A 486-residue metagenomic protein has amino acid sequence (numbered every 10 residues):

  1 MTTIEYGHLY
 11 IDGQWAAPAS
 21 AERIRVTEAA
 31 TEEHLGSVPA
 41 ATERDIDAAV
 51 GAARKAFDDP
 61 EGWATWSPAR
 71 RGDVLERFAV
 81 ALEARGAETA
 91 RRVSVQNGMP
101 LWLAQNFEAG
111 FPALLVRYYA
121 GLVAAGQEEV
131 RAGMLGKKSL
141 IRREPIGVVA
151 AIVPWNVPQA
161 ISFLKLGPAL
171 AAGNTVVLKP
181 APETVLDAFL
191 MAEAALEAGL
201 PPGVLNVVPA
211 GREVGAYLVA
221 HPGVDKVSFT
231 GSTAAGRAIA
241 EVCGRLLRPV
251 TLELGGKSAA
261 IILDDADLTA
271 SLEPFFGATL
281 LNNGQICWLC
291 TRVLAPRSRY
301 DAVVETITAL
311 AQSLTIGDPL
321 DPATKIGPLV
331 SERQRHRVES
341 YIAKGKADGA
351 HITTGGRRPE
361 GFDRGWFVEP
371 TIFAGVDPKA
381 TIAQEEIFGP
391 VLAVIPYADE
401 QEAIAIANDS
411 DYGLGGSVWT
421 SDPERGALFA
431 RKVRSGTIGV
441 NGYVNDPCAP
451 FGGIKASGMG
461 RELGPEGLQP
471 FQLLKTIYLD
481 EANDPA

Functional and structural regions predicted by a protein language model:
M1-A30, A56: Hydrophobic face of amphipathic alpha-helices that form TPR/SEL1-like repeat modules and related alpha-solenoid
A17-P18, R23-I24, A40-R44, A266: A short acidic/small-residue loop/turn micro-motif
T31-S37, I261, T315-I316, I342 (+2 more regions): Conserved C-terminal structural/oligomerization subdomain of aldehyde/semialdehyde dehydrogenase
E32, R71, V93, V116 (+9 more regions): Residue-level signal for inorganic ion chemistry
H34-A41, D58-W63, A151, A260-L263 (+5 more regions): Short, well-ordered beta-strand elements within core beta-sheets of diverse protein domains
G36-G126: Glycine-rich loop-to-alpha-helix module at the N-terminal edge of alpha/beta enzyme cores
Q127-A270, Y397: Rossmann-like NAD(P) dinucleotide-binding subdomain of oxidoreductase/dehydrogenase enzymes
A234-D377, V440, P485-A486: ALDH superfamily catalytic-core signature
